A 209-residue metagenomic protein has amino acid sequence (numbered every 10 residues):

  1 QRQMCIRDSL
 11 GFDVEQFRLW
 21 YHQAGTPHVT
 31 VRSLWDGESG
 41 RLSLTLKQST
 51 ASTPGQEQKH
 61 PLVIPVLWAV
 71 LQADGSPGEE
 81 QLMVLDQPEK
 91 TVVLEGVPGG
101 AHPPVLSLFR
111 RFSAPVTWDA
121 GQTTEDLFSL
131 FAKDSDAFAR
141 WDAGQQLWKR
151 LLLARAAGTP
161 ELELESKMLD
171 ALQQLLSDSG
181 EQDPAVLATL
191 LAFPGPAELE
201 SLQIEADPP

Functional and structural regions predicted by a protein language model:
R2-C5: Short, small-residue-biased leader/transition segments that mark boundaries at the very start of proteins
R7-T30, V116-E125: A structural signal for beta-strand and strand-to-loop patches characteristic of beta-rich domains
D13-Q16, T26-F109, L199-E200: Beta-strand-rich binding/interaction modules
V14, Q58, E95-P209: Long, ordered, helix-rich scaffold segments
H22, S49, W148: An acidic- and aromatic-residue-enriched active-site/binding cleft used to recognize and process polar
G25-W35, F128, K133-A137: Generic detector of contiguous secondary-structure segments
